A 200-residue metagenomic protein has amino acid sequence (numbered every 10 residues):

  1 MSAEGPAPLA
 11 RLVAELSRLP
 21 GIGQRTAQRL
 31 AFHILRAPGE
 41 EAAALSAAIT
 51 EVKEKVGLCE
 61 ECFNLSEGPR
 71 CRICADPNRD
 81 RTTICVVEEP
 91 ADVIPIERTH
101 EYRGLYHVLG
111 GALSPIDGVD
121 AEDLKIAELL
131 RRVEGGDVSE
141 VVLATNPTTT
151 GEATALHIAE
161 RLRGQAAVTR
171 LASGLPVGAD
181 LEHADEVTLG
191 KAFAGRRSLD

Functional and structural regions predicted by a protein language model:
M1-P20: Extended, structured, electrostatic nucleic-acid-contact surfaces
A10-A14, Q28-F32, A43, A47 (+7 more regions): Solvent-exposed alpha-helical segments within well-ordered globular domains of core cellular machineries
A27, A75-T145: Extended interfacial segments that mediate partner engagement and assembly in macromolecular machines
V52-K55, E67: Short metal-coordination and nucleic-acid-contact micro-motifs, chiefly zinc-binding Cys/His arrays
C59-C62, C71-C74: Short cysteine-rich clusters marking metal-coordination/redox-active sites
N64-G68, R79: Short functional micro-motifs and their immediate structural scaffolds
Y102, L130-D200: Long C-terminal interaction/binding lobes of large macromolecular proteins
